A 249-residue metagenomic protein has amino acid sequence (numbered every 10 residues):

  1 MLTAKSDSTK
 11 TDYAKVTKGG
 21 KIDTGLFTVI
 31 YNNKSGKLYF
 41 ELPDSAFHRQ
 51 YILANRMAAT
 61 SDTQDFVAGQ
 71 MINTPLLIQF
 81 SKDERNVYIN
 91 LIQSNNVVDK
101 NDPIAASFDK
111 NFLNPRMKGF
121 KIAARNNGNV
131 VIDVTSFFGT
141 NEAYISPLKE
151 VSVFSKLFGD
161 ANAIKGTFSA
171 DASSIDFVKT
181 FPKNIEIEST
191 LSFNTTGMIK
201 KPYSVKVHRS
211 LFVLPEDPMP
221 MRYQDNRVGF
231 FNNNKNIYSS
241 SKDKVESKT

Functional and structural regions predicted by a protein language model:
L2-T249: Auxiliary tRNA-acceptor-end handling modules of aminoacyl-tRNA synthetases
